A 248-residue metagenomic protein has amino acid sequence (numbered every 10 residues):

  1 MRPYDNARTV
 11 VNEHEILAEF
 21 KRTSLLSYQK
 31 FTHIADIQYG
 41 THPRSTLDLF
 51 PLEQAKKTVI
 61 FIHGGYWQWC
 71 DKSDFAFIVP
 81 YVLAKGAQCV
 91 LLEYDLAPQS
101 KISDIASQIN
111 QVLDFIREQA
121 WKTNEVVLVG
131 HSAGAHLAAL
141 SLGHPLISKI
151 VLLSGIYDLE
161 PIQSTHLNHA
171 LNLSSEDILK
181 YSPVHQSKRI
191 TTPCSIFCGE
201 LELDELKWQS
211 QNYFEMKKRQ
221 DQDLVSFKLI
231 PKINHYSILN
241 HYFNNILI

Functional and structural regions predicted by a protein language model:
P3-Q54: N-terminal cap/lid segment of alpha/beta-hydrolase-fold proteins
E53-V82: Short, surface-exposed "cap/lid" segments of acyl-processing enzymes
T58, G86-V90: A fold-wide structural signal in alpha/beta-hydrolase
C70-V79, V90-E125, N244: Catalytic nucleophile-loop/oxyanion-hole region of alpha/beta-hydrolase and closely related hydrolase-like folds
Q111-A170, I178: Primarily recognizes the serine-hydrolase "nucleophile elbow" in alpha/beta-hydrolase and SGNH/GDSL folds
Q163, S175-F214: The feature captures the conserved acid-bearing segment of alpha/beta-hydrolase catalytic domains
Q211, Q220-I248: C-terminal catalytic histidine-bearing segment of alpha/beta-hydrolase fold enzymes
